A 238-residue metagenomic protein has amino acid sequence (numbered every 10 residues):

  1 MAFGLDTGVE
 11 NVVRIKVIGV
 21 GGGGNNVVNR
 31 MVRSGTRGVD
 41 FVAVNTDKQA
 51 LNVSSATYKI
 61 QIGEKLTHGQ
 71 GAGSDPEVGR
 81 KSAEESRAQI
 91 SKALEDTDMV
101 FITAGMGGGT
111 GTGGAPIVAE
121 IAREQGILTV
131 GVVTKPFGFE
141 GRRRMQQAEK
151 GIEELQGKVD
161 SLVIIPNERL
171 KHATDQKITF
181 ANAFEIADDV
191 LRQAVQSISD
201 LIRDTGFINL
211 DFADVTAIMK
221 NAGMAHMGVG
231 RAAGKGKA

Functional and structural regions predicted by a protein language model:
M1-A238: Tubulin/FtsZ superfamily GTPase core signature
